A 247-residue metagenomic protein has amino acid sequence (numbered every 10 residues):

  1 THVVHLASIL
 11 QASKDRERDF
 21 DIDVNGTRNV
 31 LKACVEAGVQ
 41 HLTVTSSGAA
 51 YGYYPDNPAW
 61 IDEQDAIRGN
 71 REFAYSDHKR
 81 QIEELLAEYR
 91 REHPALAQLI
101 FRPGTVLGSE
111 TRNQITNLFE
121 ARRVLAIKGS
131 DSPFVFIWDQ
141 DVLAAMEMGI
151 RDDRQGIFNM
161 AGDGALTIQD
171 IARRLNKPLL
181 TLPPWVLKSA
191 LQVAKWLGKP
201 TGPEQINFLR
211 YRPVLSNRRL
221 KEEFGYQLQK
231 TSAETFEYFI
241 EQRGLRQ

Functional and structural regions predicted by a protein language model:
T1-N25, A33: NAD(P)H-binding glycine-rich loop region in Rossmannoid oxidoreductase-like domains and their noncatalytic homologs
H2, G26-N29, H41, I67 (+2 more regions): Conserved cofactor-binding/catalytic machinery of classical short-chain dehydrogenase/reductase
N29-A74: Conserved Rossmann-fold NAD(P)-dependent oxidoreductase catalytic core, especially the SDR/UDP-sugar
N57-I100, T105: Catalytic helix-loop patch of NAD(P)-dependent Rossmann-fold dehydrogenases
Y89-D139: NAD(P)-dependent short-chain dehydrogenase/reductase
L143-P203, N217, F236-E237, R246-Q247: Mid/C-terminal beta-alpha module of Rossmann-like enzyme folds, strongest in SDR-family dehydrogenases/epimerases
E222, K230-Q247: Amphipathic terminal alpha-helices
